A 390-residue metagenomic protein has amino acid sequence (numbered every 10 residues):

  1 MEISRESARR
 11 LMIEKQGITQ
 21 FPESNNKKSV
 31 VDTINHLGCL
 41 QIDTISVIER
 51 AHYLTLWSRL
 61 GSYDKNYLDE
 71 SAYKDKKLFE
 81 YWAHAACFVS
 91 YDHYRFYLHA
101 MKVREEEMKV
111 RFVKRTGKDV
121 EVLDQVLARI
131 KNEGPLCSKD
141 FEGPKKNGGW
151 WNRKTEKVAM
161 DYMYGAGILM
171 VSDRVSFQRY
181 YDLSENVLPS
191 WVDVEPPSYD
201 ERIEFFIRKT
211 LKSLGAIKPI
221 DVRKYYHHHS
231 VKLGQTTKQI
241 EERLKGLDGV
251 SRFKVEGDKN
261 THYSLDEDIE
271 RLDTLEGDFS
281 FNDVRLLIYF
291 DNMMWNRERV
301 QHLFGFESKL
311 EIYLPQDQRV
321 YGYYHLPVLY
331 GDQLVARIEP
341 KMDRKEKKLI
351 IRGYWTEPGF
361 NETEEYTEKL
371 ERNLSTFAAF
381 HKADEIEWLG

Functional and structural regions predicted by a protein language model:
M1-G390: Long, charged, low-complexity, helical-prone intrinsically disordered regions
